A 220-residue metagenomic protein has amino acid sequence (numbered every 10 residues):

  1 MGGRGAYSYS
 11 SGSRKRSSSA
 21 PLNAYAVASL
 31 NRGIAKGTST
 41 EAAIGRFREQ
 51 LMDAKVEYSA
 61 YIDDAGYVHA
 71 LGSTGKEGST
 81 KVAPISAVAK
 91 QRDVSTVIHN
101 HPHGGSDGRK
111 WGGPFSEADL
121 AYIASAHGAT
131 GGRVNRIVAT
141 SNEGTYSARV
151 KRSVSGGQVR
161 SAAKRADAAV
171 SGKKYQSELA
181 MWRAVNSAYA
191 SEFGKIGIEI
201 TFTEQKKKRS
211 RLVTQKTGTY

Functional and structural regions predicted by a protein language model:
G2-L30, T80-Y220: Active-site-proximal loop/helix of nucleotide/amide-processing enzymes and allied scaffolds
V27, V56-E57: ATP-dependent kinase catalytic cores of phosphoinositide-metabolizing enzymes and PI3K-like protein kinases
N31-E49, G113-Y122: Charged, amphipathic alpha-helical segments
G37-E41, A70-G72, Y146-A148: Extended interaction regions within the primary functional domain
L51-K55: A short catalytic or substrate-binding loop motif that flags glycine-/basic-rich loops and adjacent residues that bind
E57-D64, I137-T140: Short beta-strand scaffold segments in enzyme catalytic cores
A65, T74-G75, H99-H101: Short glycine-rich, polar/acidic loop-and-turn segments at beta strand-coil junctions
H69-K81: Structured interaction and signal-relay segments at domain junctions
